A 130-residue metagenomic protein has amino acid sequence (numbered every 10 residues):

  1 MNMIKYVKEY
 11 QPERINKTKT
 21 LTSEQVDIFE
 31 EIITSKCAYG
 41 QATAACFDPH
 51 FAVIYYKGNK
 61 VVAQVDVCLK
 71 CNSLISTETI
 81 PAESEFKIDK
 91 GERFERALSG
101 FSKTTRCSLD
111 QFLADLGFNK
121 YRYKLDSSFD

Functional and structural regions predicted by a protein language model:
M1-D130: Function-determining sites in protein domains
